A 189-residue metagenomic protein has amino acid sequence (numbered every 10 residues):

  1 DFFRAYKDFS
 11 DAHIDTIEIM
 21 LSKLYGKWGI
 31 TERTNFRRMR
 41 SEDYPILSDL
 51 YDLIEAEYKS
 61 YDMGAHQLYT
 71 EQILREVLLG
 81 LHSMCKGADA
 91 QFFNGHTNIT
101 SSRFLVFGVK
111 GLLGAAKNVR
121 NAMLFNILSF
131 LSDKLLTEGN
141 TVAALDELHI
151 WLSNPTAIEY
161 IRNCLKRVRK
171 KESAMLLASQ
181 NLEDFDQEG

Functional and structural regions predicted by a protein language model:
D1-S173, L177, E188: P-loop NTPase motor domains
A178-L182: Conserved helicase ATPase motor motifs in RecA-like P-loop NTPase domains
E183-G189: Glycine-rich, charge-decorated loop segments at or immediately adjacent to ligand/cofactor-binding or catalytic sites
